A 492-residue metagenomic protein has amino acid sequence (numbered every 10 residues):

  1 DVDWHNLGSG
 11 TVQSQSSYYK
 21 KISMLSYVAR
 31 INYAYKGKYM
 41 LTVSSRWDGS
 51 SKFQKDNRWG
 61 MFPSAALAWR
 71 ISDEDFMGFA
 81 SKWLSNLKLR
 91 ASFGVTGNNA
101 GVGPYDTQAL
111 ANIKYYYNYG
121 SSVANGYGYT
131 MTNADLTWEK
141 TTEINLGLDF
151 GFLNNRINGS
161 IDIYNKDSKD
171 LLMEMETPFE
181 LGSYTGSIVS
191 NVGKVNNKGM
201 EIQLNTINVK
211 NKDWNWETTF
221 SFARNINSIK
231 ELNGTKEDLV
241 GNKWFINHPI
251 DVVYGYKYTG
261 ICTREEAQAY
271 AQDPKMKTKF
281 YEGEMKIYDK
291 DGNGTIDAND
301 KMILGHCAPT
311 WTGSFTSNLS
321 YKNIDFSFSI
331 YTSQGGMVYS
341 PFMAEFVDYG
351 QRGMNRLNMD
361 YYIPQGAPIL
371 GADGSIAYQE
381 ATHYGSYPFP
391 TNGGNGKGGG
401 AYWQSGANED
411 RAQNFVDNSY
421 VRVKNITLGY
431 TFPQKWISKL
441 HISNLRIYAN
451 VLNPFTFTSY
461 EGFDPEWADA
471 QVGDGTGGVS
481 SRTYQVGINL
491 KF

Functional and structural regions predicted by a protein language model:
D1-G255, G406, D410-F492: Extracellular/periplasmic, surface-exposed regions of secreted and cell-surface proteins
Y33, K290, L319: Short aromatic-centered micro-motifs
S50, S333-H441, L445-R446: Extracytoplasmic gating/loop element in the C-terminal half of outer-membrane beta-barrel translocons and assembly
S190, V209-H306, V338-G394: Conserved small-residue
T219, N299, P309-N323, K424-G429: Conserved SET/PR-domain catalytic core that frames the SAM/AdoMet-binding pocket
G294, A298-N299, I303-C307, G406-N418: Amphipathic, heptad-repeat alpha-helical segments used for oligomerization and assembly
L304-P341: Glycine-rich, aromatic-lined ligand/substrate-binding cores of catalytic and carbohydrate-binding domains
